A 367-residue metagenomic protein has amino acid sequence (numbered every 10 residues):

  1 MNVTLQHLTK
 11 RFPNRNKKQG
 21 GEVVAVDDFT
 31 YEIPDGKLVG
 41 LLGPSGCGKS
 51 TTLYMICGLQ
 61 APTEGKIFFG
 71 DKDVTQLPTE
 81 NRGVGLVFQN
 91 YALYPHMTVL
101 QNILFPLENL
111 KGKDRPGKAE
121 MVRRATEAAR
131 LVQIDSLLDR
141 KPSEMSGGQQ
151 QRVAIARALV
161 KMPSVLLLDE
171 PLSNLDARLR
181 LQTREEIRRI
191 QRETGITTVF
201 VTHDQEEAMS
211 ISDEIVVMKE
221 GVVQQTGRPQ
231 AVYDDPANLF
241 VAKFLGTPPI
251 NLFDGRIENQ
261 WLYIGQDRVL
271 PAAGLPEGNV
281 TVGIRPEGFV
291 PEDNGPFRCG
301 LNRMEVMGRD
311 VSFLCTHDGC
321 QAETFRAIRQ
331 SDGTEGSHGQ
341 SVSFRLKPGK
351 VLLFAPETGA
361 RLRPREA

Functional and structural regions predicted by a protein language model:
L42-P44: The feature captures the beta-strand-to-loop junction immediately N-terminal to the Walker
C57: Helix-to-loop junction immediately C-terminal to a conserved catalytic motif
T63-K66, E220: Conserved coupling/switch loops of ABC nucleotide-binding domains, chiefly the family-specific signature
G65-D73: Conserved ABC transporter NBD signature motif
G83, Q89, L93-F240: ABC ATPase nucleotide-binding domains
W261-A367: Non-catalytic connector elements of ABC transporters
